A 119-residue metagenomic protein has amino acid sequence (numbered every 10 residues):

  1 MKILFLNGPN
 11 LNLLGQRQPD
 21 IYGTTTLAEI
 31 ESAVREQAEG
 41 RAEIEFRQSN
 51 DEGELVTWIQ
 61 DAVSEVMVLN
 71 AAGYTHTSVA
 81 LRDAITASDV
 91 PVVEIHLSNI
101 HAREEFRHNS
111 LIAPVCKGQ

Functional and structural regions predicted by a protein language model:
M1-L4: Extreme N-terminal starter segment of soluble prokaryotic enzymes
N12-I21: A short acidic, helix-capping loop that chelates divalent metal ions and anchors anionic groups
R17-Q18, I59, A80-R82, E105-R107: Short amphipathic alpha-helical segments
D20-A38: Short catalytic helix/loop segments, enriched in acidic residues and glycine and frequently bearing histidine
A33-E65, R82-V93: Nucleotide and nucleotide-moiety/phosphate-recognizing core
E45-F46, V93, H101-Q119: Short, glycine-/small-residue-rich phosphate/pyrophosphate-handling segment
V66-R103: Mid-chain, well-packed structural core segment of small domains
